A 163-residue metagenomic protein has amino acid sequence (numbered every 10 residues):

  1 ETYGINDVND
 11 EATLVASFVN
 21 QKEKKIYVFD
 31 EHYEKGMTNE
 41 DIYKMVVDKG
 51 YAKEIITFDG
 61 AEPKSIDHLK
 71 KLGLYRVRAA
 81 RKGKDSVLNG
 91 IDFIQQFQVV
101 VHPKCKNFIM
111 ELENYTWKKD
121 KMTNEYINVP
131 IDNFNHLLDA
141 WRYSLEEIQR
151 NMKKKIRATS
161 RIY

Functional and structural regions predicted by a protein language model:
E1-F18: Gly/Thr-rich phosphate-binding beta-strand-loop-beta motif of the actin/hexokinase/Hsp70
E1-T2, D59, D139: Acidic active-site catalytic centers that drive phospho-/nucleotidyl reactions and related ester hydrolyses
D7-V8, I66, E146: Active-site-proximal flexible loops/turns
N9, K64, N135: Short, well-structured alpha-helical interface segments that form or flank functional binding sites
T13-V15, Q21-V129, N151, R161-I162: Mg2+-dependent endonuclease catalytic cores in nucleic-acid-processing enzymes, primarily RNase H-like
P130-Y163: Charge-patterned, long linear interaction tracts outside catalytic cores
